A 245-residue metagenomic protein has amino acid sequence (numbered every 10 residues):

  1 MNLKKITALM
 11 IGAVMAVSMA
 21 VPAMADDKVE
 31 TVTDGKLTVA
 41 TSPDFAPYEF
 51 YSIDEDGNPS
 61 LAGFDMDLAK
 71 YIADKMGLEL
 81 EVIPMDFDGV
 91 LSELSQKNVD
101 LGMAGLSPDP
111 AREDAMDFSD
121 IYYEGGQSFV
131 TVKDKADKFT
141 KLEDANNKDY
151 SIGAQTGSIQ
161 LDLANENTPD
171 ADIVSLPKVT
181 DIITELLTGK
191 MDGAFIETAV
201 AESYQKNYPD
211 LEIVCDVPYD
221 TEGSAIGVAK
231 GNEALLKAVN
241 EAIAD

Functional and structural regions predicted by a protein language model:
D27-L106: Extracytoplasmic small-molecule ligand-binding "clamshell" domains of the periplasmic binding protein/Venus flytrap
F50-D56, A69-G77, L142, I159-P177 (+1 more regions): Ligand-binding cleft/hinge of the Venus flytrap
F64-M66, E81-E93, D137, V174-T188 (+1 more regions): Short helix-initiation/N-cap motifs at beta->coil->alpha
M66-K75, K133-K135, E143, D149 (+2 more regions): Extended ligand-binding regions for polar small-molecule ligands
G77-E79, S95-A104, D149-S151, K178 (+2 more regions): Alpha-to-beta junction loops
L78, G89, S107-P108, S119-L161 (+1 more regions): A conserved helix-loop-strand patch within extracytoplasmic ligand-binding domains of the periplasmic binding
D88-G89, L106-A115, D162-E166, L187-D220: A ligand-binding cleft/hinge motif common to bilobed small-molecule-binding domains
E124-K133, T198, E202-I243: Periplasmic-binding protein-like
